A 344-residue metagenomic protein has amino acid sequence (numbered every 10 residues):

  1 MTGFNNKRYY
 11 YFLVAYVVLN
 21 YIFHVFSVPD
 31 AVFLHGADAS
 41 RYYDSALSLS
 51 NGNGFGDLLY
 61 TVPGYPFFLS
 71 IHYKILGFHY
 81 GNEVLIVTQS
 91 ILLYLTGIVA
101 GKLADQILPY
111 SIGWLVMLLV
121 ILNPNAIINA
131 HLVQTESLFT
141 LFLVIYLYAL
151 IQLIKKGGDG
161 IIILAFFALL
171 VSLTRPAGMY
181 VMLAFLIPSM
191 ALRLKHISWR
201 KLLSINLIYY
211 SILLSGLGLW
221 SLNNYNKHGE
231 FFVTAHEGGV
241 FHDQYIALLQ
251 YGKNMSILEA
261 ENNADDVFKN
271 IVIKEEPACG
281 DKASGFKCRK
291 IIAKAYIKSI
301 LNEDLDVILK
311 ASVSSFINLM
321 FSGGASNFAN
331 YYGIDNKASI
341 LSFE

Functional and structural regions predicted by a protein language model:
M1-F23, L194, S204-Y209: Start-transfer (signal-anchor) and selected internal transmembrane alpha helices of multi-pass inner/ER membrane
Y16-N20, G113-P124, I128, Y148 (+2 more regions): Short helix- or helix-capping micro-motifs that position conserved polar/aromatic residues at function-defining sites
V28-D44, F55-H72, F78-E83, F231-T234 (+2 more regions): Extracytoplasmic catalytic/substrate-binding loops of multi-pass membrane glycan-assembly enzymes
T61, N125, H131-F139, T174: Short acidic/glycine- and proline-prone juxtamembrane loop motifs at membrane-interface regions of multi-pass membrane
Y65, L69-L76, L85-V99, F139-F142: Transmembrane alpha-helices of multi-pass, membrane-embedded glycan-processing enzymes that use lipid-linked
Q106-Y110, Y146-I161: Membrane-interface transmembrane helices that cradle and orient dolichyl/undecaprenyl
M117, I161-R175, L213-G216, W220: Membrane-interface alpha helices of multi-pass inner-membrane proteins
H228-F343: Membrane-proximal stem/loop segments at transmembrane-domain junctions that anchor or position
